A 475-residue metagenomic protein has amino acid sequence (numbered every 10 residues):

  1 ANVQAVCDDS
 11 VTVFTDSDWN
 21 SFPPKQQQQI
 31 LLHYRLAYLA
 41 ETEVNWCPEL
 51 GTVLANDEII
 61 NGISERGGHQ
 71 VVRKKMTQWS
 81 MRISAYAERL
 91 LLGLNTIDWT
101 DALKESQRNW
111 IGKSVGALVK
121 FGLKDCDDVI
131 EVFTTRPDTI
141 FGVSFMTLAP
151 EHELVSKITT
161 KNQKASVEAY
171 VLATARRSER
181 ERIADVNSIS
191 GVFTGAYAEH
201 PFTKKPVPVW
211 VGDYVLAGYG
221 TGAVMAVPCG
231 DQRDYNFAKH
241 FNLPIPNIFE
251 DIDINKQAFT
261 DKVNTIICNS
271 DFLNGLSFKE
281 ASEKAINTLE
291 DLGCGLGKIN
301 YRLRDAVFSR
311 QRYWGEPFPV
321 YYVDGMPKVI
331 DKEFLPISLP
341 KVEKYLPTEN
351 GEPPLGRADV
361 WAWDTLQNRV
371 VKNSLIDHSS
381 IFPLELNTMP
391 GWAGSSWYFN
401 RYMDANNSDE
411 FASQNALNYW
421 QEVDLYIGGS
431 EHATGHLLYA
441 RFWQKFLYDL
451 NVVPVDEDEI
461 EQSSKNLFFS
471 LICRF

Functional and structural regions predicted by a protein language model:
A1-I130, E153, R176, A223-F334 (+2 more regions): Residue patterns forming the tRNA-binding/recognition surfaces of aminoacyl-tRNA synthetases and related DALR
S64, A196, Y219-F249, W314-F475: Conserved active-site neighborhood of enzyme catalytic/cofactor-binding cores
D101-K104, E179-A184, L447-P454: Active-site phosphate-binding and catalytic loops of NTP-dependent enzymes
R108-I111, D185-S190, N387-P390: Short Gly/Pro-enriched turn/cap motifs at secondary-structure boundaries
G112-S114, I189-V192, F382-P383, F469: Short solvent-exposed loop/turn micro-motifs enriched in small/polar/acidic residues
V119-D128, E199-P201, A217, N373-I381: A short acidic-Thr-Gly-centered motif at the start of a beta-strand
H152-Q257: Catalytic alpha/beta core of large soluble enzyme barrels
